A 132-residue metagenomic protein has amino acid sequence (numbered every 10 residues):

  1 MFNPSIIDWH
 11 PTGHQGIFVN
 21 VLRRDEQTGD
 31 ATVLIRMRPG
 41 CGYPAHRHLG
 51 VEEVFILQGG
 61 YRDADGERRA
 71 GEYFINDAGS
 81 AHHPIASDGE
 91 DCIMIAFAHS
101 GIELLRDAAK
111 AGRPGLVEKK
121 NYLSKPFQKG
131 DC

Functional and structural regions predicted by a protein language model:
M1-Q27, K110-R113, K119-C132: A short, N-terminal "cap"/entry segment at the start of jelly-roll beta-barrel domains of the cupin/DSBH fold
G16-H48, I75-A81: Conserved short histidine dyad/triad with adjacent acidic residue
D30, E52, D91: Conserved catalytic motifs of the protein kinase core domain
M37, G50-E52, A109-K119: Short intrinsically disordered coil segments
R38-C41, R47-A64, A70: Glycine- and acidic-residue-biased ligand/ion/polar-headgroup-sensing regions
R62-P84: Short acidic-glycine-tyrosine-enriched beta hairpin
Y73, G101-G115: Compositionally biased, intrinsically disordered linkers/stalks adjacent to structured regions
A78-D107: Ligand-binding loop in jelly-roll beta-barrel domains
